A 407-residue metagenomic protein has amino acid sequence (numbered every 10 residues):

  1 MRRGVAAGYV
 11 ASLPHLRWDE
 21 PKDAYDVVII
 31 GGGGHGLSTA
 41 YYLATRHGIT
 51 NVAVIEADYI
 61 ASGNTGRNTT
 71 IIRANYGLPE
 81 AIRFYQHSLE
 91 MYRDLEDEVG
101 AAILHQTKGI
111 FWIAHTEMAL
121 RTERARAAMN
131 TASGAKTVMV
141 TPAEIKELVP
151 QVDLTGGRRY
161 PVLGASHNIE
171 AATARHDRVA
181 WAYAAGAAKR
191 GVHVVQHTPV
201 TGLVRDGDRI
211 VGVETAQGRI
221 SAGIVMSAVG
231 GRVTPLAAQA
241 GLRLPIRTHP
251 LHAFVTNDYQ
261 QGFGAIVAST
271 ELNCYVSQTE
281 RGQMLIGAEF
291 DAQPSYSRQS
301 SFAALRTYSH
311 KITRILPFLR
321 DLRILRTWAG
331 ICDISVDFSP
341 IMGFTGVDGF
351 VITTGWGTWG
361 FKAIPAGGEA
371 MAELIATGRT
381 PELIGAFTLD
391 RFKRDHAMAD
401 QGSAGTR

Functional and structural regions predicted by a protein language model:
M1-G4, D94, H115-R190, V195-Q196 (+1 more regions): Flavin (FAD/FMN) cofactor-binding and adjacent substrate-gating region of FAD-dependent oxidoreductase domains
M1-V27, Y42-T50: Extreme N-terminal leader/targeting segments of oxidoreductases
K22-Y25, E214-I224: Core beta-strand elements of the Rossmann-like FAD/NAD(P) dinucleotide-binding domain in flavoenzyme oxidoreductases
G32-L37, A57: Glycine-rich Rossmann-fold phosphate-binding loop(s) that bind the pyrophosphate of adenine dinucleotide cofactors
Y41-T45, T70-I72, D94, A101-G109 (+3 more regions): Active-site substrate-recognition segment that forms the wall of the catalytic cavity or substrate channel
A44-T65: Glycine-rich FAD pyrophosphate-binding loop
T69-Q151, N273, A303, K311-T313: Dinucleotide-binding Rossmann-like beta1-alpha1 core, especially the glycine-rich loop that anchors the ADP
T313-R407: C-terminal catalytic lobe of FAD-dependent flavoproteins
